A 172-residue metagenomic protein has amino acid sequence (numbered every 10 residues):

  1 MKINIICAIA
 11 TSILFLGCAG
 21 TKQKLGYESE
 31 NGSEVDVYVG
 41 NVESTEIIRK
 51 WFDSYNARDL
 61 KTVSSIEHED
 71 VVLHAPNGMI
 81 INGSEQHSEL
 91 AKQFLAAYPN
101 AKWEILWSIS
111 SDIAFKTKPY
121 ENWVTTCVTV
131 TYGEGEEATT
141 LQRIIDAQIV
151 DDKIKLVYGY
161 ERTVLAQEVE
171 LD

Functional and structural regions predicted by a protein language model:
M1-I5: Positively charged n-region of N-terminal signal peptides that target proteins for export
L14-G17: C-terminal motif of bacterial Sec signal peptides marking the signal peptidase cleavage site
A19-K61, S65: Short, low-complexity N-terminal intrinsically disordered segments enriched in polar/charged residues
S29, L60-A114, N122: A solvent-exposed, acidic/Ser-Thr-rich amphipathic alpha-helical stretch
S65, Y120, A147-K155: Short, solvent-exposed coil/turn segments at beta-strand boundaries
P119-V130: A short hydrophobic beta-strand element
T125, A138-I145: Short, surface-exposed coil-to-beta transition loops
L156-D172: Low-complexity, intrinsically disordered terminal/linker segments enriched in charged and Gly/Pro repeats
